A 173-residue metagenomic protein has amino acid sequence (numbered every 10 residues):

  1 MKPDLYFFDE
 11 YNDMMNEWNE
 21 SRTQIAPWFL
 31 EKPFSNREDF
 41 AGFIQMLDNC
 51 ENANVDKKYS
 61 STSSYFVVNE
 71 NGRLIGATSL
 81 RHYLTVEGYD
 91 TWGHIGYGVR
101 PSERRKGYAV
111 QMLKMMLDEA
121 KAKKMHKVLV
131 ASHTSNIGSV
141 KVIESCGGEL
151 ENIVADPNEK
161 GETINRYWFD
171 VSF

Functional and structural regions predicted by a protein language model:
M1-H94, E162-F173: GNAT-family acyltransferases
V68, R81, H94-R105, H133: A short, internal acetyl-CoA/4′-phosphopantetheine-binding micro-motif in the GNAT/acyltransferase core
G72, G107, K124, N136: Conserved G/P- and acidic residue-centered "switch" motifs that form tight phosphate/ATP-binding loops in soluble
T85, S102-K106, P157: Short strand->helix junction
G96-V99, R105-D118, A122, K141-S145: Conserved acetyl-CoA-binding loop-helix of GNAT-fold acetyltransferases
A122-S132: Conserved GNAT acetyl-CoA-binding A-motif
V130-V140: Conserved beta-strand-loop-alpha-helix junction that forms the acyl-donor binding cleft
A131, G147-N165: Conserved catalytic-core motifs of GNAT/GCN5-like acyltransferases
